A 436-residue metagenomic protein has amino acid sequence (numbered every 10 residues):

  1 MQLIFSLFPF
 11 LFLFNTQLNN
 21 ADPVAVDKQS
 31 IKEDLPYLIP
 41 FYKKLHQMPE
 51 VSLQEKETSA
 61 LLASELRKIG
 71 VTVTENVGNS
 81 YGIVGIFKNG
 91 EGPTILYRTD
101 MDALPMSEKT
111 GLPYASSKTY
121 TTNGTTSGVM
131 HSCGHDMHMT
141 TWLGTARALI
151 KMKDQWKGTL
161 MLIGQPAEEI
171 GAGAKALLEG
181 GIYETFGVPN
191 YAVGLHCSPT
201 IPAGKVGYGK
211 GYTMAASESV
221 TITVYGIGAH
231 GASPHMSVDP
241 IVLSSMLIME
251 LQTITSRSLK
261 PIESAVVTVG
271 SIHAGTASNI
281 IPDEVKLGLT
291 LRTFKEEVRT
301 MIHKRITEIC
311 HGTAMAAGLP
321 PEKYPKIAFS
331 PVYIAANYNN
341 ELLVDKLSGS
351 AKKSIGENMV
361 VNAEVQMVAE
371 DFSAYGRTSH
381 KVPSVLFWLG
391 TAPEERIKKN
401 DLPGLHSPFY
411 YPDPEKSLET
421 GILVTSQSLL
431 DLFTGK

Functional and structural regions predicted by a protein language model:
M1-F8: Classical eukaryotic N-terminal signal peptides for Sec-dependent ER targeting/secretion, especially the positively
L11-P23: N-terminal signal peptide
D22, V242-K436: Metal-dependent amide/peptide-bond hydrolase catalytic core, centered on the "pita-bread" metallohydrolase fold
D22-H131, T140-G158: Acidic/His- and Gly-rich active-site-bordering loop/insert found across diverse amide/peptide-bond hydrolases
K32-I39, S52-A60, D136, T140 (+3 more regions): Soluble non-cytosolic domains of exported or imported proteins
L45, L66, G85, Y97 (+9 more regions): Divalent metal-coordination and catalytic microenvironments
L104, T119-M130, D136-M137, L149-P282: Histidine/acidic-residue-rich, glycine-tolerant segments that coordinate divalent metal ions
